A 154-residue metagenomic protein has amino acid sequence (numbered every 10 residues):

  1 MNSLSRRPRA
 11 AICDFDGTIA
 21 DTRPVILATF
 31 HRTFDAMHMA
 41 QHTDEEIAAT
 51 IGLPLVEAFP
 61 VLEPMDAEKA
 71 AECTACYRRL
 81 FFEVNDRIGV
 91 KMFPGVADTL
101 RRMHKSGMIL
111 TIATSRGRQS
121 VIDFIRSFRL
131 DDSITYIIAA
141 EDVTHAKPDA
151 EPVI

Functional and structural regions predicted by a protein language model:
N2-A49: Active-site neighborhood of HAD-like aspartate-dependent phosphohydrolases
R6-R7, E83-I112, R118-I122, A150: Short, acidic loop-to-helix structural element flanking the phosphoryl-transfer center in phosphate-processing enzymes
F30, F59, V96, V121-I125 (+1 more regions): Hydrophobic packing residues within well-ordered alpha-helices of enzyme cores
H42-E46, E68-K69, D131-Y136: Short acidic capping loops at alpha-helix termini that bridge into adjacent secondary structure
T50, P54, K91-G95, R116 (+2 more regions): Short beta->alpha linker loops
I51-V84, P94-H104: A metal-dependent, Asp-based hydrolase signature
T111, G117-I154: Substrate-recognition "cap/lid" segment bordering the active-site pocket of phosphatases
